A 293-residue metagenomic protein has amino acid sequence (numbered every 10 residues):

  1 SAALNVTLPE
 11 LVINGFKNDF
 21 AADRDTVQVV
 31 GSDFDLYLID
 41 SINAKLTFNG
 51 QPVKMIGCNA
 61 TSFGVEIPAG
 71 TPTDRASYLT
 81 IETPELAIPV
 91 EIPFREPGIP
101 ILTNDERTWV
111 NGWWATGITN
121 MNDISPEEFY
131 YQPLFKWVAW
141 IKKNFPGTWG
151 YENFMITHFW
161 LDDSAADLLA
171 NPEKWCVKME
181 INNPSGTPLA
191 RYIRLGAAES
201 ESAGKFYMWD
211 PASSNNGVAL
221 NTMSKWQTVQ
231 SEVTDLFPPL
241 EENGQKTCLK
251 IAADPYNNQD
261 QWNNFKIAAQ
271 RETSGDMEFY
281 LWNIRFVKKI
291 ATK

Functional and structural regions predicted by a protein language model:
S1-V110, L249: Ser/Thr/Pro-rich low-complexity tracts
V12, D40-S41, I67-A69, E91-K293: Beta-rich carbohydrate-recognition modules and glycan-binding surfaces
